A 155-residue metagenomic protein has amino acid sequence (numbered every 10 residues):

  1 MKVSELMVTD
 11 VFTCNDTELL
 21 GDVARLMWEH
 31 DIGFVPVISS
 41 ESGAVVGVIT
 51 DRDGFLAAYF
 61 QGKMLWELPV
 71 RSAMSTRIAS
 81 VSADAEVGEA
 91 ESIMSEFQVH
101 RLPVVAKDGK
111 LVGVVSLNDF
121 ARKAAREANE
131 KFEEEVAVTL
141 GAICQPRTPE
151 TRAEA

Functional and structural regions predicted by a protein language model:
M1-T9, T50-S82, E86-S95, S116-A155: Tandem CBS (Bateman) regulatory domains
L6, A24-L26, E41-G43, Q61-K63: Short hydrophobic/aromatic-rich motifs at helix boundaries and adjacent loops
F12, S42-G43, G62, A79 (+1 more regions): Glycine-/small-residue-rich active-site loops that bind phosphorylated ligands and cofactors
T13-D31, I38, V81-Q98, V104-A106 (+1 more regions): The conserved cystathionine-beta-synthase
M27-E29, V35-D53, M94, L102-N118: A glycine-centered beta-loop-beta connector
